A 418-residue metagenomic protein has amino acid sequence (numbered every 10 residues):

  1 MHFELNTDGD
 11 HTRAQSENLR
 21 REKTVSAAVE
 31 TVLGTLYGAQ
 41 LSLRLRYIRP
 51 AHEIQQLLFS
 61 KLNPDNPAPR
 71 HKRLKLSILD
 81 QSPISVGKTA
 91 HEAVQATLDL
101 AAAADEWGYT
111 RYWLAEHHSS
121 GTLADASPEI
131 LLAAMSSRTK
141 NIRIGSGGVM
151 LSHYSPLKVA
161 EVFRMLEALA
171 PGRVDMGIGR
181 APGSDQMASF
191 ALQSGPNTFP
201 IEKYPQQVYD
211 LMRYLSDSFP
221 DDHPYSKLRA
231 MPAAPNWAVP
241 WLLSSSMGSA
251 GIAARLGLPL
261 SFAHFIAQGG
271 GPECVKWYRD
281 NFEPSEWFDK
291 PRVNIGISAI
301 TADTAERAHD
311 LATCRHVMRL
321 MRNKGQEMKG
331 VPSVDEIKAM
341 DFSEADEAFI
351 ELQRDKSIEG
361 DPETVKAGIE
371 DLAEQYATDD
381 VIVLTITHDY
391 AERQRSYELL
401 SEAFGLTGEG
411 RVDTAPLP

Functional and structural regions predicted by a protein language model:
M1-L57: Conserved active-site-proximal phosphate/metal-binding subdomains
F59-I142: N-terminal beta1-alpha1-beta2 module of alpha/beta enzyme domains
K61-K72, N197-R229, G270-Y376, G408-P418: An alpha-helical appendage that flanks or caps ligand/catalytic pockets
H71-A90, S152-S218, L260: Flexible, glycine-rich active-site loops centered on histidine and acidic residues that chelate a metal or position
L76, A104, G108, E116 (+6 more regions): Conserved, mostly hydrophobic/aromatic
L76-D80, Y112-L114, I144-S146, V174-I178 (+4 more regions): Hydrophobic faces of well-ordered beta-strands that scaffold small-molecule active sites in alpha/beta enzyme cores
D80-Q95, V149-P156, A234-S244, A302 (+1 more regions): Active-site mouth loops of central-metabolism enzymes
S246-G269, C274-V275: A conserved active-site cap/scaffold subdomain adjacent to cofactor or substrate pockets
